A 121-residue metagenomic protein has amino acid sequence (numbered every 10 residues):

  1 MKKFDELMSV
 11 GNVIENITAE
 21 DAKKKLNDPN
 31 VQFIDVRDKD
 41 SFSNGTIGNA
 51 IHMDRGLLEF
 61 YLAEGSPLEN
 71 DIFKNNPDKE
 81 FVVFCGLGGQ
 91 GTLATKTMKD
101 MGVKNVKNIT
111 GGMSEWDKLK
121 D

Functional and structural regions predicted by a protein language model:
M1-V31, K39-E80, L87-D121: Rhodanese-like catalytic fold shared by cysteine-dependent sulfurtransferases and DSP/PTP-type phosphatases
D35: Conserved active-site aspartate in kinases
